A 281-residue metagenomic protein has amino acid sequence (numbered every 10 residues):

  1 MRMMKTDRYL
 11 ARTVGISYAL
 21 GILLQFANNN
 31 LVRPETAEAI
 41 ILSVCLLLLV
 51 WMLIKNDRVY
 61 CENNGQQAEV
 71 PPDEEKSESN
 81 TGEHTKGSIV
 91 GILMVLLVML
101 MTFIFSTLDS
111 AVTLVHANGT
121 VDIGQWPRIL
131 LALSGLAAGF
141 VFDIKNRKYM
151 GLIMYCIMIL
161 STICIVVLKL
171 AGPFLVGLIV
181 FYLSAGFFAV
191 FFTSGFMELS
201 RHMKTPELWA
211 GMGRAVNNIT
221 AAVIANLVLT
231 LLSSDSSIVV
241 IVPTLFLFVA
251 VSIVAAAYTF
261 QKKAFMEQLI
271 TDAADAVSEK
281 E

Functional and structural regions predicted by a protein language model:
M1-K5, G186-K204: Intracellular juxtamembrane helix-capping segments at the cytosolic ends of symmetry-related transmembrane helices
T6-A11, L20-V98: Intracellular loop-helix junctions on the cytosolic face of multi-pass helical membrane proteins
A11-G15, I92, T113-L133, E207-G213: Loop-to-transmembrane helix entry
E35-R58, I238-A264: Symmetry-related core transmembrane helices of the 12-TM Major Facilitator Superfamily/SLC fold
G87-T120, T193-S194: Helix-loop boundary and gating motifs at the non-cytosolic
L133-M150, L229-S233: Helix-to-loop junctions at the C-terminal end of transmembrane segments in multipass secondary transporters
K148-V190: C-terminal transmembrane helical hairpin of 12-TM major facilitator-type secondary transporters
M203-S234: A late C-terminal transmembrane helix in Major Facilitator Superfamily
